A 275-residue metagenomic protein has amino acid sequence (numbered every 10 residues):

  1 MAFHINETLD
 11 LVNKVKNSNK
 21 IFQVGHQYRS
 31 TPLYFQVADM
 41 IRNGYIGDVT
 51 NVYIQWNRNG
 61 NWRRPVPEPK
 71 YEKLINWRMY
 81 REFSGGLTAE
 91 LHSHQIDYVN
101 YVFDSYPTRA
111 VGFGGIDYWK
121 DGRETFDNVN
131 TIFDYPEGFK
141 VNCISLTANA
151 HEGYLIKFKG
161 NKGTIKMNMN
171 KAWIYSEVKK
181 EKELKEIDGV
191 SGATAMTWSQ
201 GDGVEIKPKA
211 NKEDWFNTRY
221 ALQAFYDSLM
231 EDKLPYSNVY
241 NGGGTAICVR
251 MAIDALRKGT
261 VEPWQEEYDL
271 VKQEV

Functional and structural regions predicted by a protein language model:
M1-H4, Q27-T31, Q55-R58, N241-A246: Short, solvent-exposed turn/loop segments enriched in Gly/Ser/Thr/Pro and often Arg
M1-K20: Rossmann-fold NAD(P)-binding glycine/threonine-rich loop
V12, A38, Y53, I96-N100 (+4 more regions): Non-transmembrane alpha-helical segments in soluble domains of secreted/periplasmic/extracellular proteins
N17-R123, L155, G259-V261: Predominantly a Rossmann-like dinucleotide-binding segment in NAD(P)-dependent oxidoreductases
K20-I21, E137-F139: Short, well-ordered coil/turn segments that N-cap beta-strands
R63-N76, L87-E90, Y98-V102, R109 (+4 more regions): C-terminal glycine/acidic-rich active-site capping loop/insertion
V141, T147-A148, Y154, G163-T164: Phosphate/diphosphate-binding loops
D232-K258, P263: C-terminal structured "cap/appendage" subdomains that terminate the fold
